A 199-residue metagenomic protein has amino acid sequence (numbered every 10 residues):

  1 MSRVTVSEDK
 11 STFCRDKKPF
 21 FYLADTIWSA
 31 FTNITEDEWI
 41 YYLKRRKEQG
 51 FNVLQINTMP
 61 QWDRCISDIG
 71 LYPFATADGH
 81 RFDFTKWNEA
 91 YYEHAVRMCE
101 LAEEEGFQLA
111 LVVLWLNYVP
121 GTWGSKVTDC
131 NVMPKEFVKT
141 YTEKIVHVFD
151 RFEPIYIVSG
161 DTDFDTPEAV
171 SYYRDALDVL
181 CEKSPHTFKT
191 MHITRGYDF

Functional and structural regions predicted by a protein language model:
R3-F199: Active-site mouth of glycoside hydrolases
